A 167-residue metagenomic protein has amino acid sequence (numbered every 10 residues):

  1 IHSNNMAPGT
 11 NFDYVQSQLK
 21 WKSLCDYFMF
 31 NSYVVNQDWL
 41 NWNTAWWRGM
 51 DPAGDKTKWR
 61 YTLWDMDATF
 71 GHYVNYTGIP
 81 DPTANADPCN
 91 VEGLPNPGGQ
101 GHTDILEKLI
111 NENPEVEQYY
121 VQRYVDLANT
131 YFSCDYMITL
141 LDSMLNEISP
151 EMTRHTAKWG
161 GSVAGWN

Functional and structural regions predicted by a protein language model:
I1-M50, G54-N167: Middle-to-C-terminal accessory/interaction subdomains
